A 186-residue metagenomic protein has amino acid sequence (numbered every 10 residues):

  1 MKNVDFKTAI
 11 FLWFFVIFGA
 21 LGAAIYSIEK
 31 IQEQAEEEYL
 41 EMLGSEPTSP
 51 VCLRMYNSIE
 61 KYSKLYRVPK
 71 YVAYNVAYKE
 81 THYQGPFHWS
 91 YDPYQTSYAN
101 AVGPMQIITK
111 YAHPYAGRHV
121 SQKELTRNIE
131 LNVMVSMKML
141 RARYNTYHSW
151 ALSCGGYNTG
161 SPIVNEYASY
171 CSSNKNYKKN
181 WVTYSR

Functional and structural regions predicted by a protein language model:
M1-A9: Short, Lys/Arg-rich N-terminal segment immediately upstream of the first membrane anchor
A9-I25: Hydrophobic membrane-insertion alpha-helices, especially the h-region of bacterial N-terminal signal peptides
A20-E36: Membrane-interface motif at the C-terminal end of an N-terminal transmembrane signal
I31-R186: Catalytic glycan-binding domains that act on GlcNAc-containing polysaccharides
